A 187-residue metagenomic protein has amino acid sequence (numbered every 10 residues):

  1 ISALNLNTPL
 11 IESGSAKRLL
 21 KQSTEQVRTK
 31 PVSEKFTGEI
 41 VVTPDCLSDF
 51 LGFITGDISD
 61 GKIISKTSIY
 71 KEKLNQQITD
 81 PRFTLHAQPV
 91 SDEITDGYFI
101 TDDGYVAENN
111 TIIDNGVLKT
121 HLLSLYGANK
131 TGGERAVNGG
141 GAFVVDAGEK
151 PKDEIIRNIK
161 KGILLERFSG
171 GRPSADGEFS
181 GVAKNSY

Functional and structural regions predicted by a protein language model:
I1-I11, T43, T55, I64-H86: Extended amphipathic alpha-helical scaffolds
I1-I54, I58: Internal alpha/beta scaffold segment
A3-N7, T24, I58, I63 (+5 more regions): Generic preference for well-ordered secondary structure
I11-R18, K35, D45, D49 (+5 more regions): Conserved active-site and cofactor/substrate-binding residues in soluble primary-metabolism enzymes
S33-Y70, L164-Y187: An exposure/low-complexity boundary signal
K73-Y187: Dual-mode signal for accessory low-complexity, basic/Gly-rich regions
